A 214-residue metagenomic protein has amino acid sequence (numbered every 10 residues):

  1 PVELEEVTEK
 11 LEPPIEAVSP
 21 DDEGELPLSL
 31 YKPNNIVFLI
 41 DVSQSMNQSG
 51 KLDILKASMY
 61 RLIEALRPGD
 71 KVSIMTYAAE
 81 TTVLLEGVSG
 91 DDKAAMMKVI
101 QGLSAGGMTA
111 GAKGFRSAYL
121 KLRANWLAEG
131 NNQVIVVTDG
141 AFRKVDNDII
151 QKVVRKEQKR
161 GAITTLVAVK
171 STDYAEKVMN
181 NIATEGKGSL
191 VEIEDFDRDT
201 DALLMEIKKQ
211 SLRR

Functional and structural regions predicted by a protein language model:
P1-R214: Exposed acidic/Ser/Thr-rich ligand/metal-binding surfaces
